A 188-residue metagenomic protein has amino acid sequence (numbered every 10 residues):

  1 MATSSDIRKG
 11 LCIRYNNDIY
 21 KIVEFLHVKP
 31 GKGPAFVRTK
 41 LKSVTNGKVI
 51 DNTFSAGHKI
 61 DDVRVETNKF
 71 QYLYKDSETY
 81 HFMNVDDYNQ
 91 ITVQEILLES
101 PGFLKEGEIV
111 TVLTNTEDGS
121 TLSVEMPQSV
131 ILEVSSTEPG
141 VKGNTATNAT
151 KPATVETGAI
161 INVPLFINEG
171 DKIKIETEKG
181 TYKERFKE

Functional and structural regions predicted by a protein language model:
M1-S4, Y88-E95, A149-A159: Short, structured beta-strand/loop micro-motifs enriched in basic residues and often containing a Trp
M1-V49, E169: N-terminal, positively charged regions that mediate nucleic acid binding
K21-F25, G119-M126, G180-E188: Short, Lys/Arg- and Gly-enriched loop/turn segments at beta-strand edges
K29-K40, K142-A149, F186: Short, solvent-exposed secondary-structure boundary/capping segments
N52-V110: Ordered, amphipathic secondary-structure segments that act as subunit-interaction surfaces in large macromolecular
